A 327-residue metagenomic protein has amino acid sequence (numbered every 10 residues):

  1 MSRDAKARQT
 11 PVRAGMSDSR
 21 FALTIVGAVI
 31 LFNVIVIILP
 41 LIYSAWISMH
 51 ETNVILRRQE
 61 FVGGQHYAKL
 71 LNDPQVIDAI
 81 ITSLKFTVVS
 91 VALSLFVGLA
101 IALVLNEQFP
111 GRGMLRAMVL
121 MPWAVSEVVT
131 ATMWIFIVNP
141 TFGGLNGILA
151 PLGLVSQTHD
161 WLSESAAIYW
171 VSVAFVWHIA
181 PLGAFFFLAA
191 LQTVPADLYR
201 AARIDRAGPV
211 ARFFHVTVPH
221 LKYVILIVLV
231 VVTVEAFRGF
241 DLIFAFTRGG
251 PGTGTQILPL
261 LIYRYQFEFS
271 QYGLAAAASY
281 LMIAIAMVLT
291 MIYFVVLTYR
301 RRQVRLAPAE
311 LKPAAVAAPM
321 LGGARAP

Functional and structural regions predicted by a protein language model:
M1-K6, A317-P327: Actinobacteria-biased recognition of intrinsically disordered, low-complexity terminal regions
M1-S17: Short, Lys/Arg-rich, polar N-terminal cytosolic tail immediately upstream of the first transmembrane signal-anchor
D18-L321: A structural signal for multi-pass alpha-helical bundles of membrane permease subunits that mediate small-molecule
